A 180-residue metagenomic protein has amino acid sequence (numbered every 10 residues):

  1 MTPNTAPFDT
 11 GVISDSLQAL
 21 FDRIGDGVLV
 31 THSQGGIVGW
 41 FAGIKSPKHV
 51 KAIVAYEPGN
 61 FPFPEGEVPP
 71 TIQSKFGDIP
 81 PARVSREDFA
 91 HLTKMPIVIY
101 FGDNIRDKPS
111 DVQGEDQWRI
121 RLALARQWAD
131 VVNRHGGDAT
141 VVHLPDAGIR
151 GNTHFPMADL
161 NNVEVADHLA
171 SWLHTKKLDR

Functional and structural regions predicted by a protein language model:
A6-V28: Conserved acidic catalytic loop of the alpha/beta-hydrolase fold
L29-V30, I53: Conserved alpha/beta-hydrolase fold motif
V30-G39: Gly/Ala-rich beta-loop-alpha elbow adjacent to hydrolase catalytic centers
F41-K45: Active-site signature of alpha/beta-hydrolase-fold catalytic machinery across serine- and Asp/Cys-nucleophile hydrolases
N60-H135, T140-V142: The feature captures the conserved acid-bearing segment of alpha/beta-hydrolase catalytic domains
V142-G151: Short glycine-rich catalytic loops that host catalytic nucleophiles or stabilize transition states across multiple
G151, F155-R180: Catalytic active-site module of serine/aspartate enzymes centered on a nucleophile-bearing elbow/loop
